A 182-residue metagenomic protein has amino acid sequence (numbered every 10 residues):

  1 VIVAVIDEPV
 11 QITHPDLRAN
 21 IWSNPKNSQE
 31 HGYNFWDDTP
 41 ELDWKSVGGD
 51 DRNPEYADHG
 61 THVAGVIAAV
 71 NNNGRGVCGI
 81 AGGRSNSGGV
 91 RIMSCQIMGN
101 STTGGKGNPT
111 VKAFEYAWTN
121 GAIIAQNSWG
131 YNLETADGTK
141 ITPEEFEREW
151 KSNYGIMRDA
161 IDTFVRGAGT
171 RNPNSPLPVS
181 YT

Functional and structural regions predicted by a protein language model:
V1-G155, R166-R171: Active-site core segment of subtilase-fold serine proteases
G155-I161: Well-ordered, non-membrane alpha-helical segments in soluble/globular domains
N174: His-Asp phosphorelay/catalytic-motif detector in bacterial-type signaling
Y181-T182: Conserved small/polar residues in nucleotide/adenosyl-binding loops
